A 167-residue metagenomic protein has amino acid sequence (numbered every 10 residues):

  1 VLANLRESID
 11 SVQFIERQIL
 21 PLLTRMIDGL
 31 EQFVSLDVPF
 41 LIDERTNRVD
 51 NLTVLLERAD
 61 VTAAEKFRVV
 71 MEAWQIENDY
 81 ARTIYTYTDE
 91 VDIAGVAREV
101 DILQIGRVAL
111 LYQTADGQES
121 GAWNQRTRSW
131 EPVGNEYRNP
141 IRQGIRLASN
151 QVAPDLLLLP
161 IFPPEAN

Functional and structural regions predicted by a protein language model:
V1-F67, M71-N78: Charged heptad-repeat coiled-coil "stalk" segments of single-pass membrane proteins that scaffold or bridge
L5-Q13, L30, R68-M71, D92-V100 (+1 more regions): Short, surface-exposed, charge-dense and proline/glycine-enriched linear segments
I9-I15, I19, I27, I42 (+7 more regions): Weak global preference for isoleucine
P21, I42, R68, T86 (+4 more regions): Generic alpha-helix signal with a bias toward terminal, lower-confidence helices and secondary-structure junctions
M26, L30, L52, Y87 (+2 more regions): Generic structural signal of hydrophobic/aromatic residues within well-ordered alpha-helices of folded domains
R45-R48, V69, I76, Y87-T88 (+1 more regions): Eukaryotic N-proximal low-complexity acidic segments or loops
D60-F67, M71-Y112: Hydrophobic protein-protein interaction segments
G95-N167: Long mid-to-C-terminal scaffolding/interaction modules that assemble large complexes
